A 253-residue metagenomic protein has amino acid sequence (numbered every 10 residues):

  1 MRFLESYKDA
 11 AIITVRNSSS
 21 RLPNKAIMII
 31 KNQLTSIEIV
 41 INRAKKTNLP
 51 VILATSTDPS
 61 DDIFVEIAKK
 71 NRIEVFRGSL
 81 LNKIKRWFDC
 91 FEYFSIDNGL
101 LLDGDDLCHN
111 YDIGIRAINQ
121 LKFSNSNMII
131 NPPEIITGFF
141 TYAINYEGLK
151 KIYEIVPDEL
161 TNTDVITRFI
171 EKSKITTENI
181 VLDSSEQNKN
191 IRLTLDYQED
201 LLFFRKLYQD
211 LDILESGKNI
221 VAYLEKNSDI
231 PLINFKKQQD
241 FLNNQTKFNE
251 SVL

Functional and structural regions predicted by a protein language model:
M1-P23: N-terminal nucleotide-binding beta1-loop-alpha1 segment
A11-I13, L53, L101: Structural beta-sheet core signal
A26-K31: Short glycine-enriched, charge-decorated loop/helix-capping segments at active-site entrances that position
T35-V51, K70-N71: A short, N-terminal amphipathic alpha-helix
P59-Q120: Short phosphate-binding loop-to-helix
H109-I191, E199-L202, K206, V221-L253: Conserved core of the sugar-phosphate nucleotidyltransferase
